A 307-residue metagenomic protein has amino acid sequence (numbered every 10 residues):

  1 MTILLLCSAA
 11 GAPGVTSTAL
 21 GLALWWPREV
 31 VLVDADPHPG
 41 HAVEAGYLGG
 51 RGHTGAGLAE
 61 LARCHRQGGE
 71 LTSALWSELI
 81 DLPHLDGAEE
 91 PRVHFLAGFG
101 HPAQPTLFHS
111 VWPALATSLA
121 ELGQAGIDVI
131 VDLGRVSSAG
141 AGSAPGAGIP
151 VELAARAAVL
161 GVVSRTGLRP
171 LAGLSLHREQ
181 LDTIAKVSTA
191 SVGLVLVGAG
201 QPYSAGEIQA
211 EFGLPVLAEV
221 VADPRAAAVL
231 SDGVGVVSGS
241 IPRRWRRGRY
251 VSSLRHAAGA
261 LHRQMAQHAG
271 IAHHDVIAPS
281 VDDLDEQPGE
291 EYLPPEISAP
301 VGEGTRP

Functional and structural regions predicted by a protein language model:
T2-L4, R28-L32, V93, V129 (+4 more regions): Hydrophobic beta-strand segments of well-ordered beta-sheets in folded domains
T2-L75, G123, D128, L133: Walker A/P-loop NTP-binding active-site region of P-loop NTPases, recognizing the glycine-rich GxxxxGKT/S
C7-G11, D34-P37, G98-G100, L133-R135 (+3 more regions): Structural motif
Y47-G52, Q180, G235-S238: Short, hinge-like loop/turn segments at secondary-structure boundaries
G50-H53, H65, Q104-F108, A139-G146 (+1 more regions): Short, flexible/disordered intra-domain loops and linkers
S73-A144: Phosphate-binding/switch loop-helix module in NTP-utilizing enzymes
A114-L119, G123-E219, A228: Conserved catalytic-core segment of NTP-binding enzymes
D182-P307: C-terminal lobe/tail of nucleotide-utilizing enzymes
